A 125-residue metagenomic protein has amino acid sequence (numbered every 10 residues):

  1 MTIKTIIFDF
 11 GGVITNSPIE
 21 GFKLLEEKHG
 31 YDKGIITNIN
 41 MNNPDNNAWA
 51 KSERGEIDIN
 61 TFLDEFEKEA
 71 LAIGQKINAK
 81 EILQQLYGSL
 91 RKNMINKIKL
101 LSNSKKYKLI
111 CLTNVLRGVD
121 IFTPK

Functional and structural regions predicted by a protein language model:
I3-N96, K105, L116-I121: N-terminal helical cap/lid subdomain that shapes the substrate entry/recognition surface in HAD-like hydrolases
L101-S102: N-terminal cationic-hydrophobic initiation segments that often serve targeting/anchoring roles
T113: Short beta-strand/turn micro-motifs composed of small residues that flank or help shape donor/cofactor-binding pockets
P124-K125: A mobile, often basic/glycine-rich helix-loop segment that functions as the active-site lid/recognition loop
